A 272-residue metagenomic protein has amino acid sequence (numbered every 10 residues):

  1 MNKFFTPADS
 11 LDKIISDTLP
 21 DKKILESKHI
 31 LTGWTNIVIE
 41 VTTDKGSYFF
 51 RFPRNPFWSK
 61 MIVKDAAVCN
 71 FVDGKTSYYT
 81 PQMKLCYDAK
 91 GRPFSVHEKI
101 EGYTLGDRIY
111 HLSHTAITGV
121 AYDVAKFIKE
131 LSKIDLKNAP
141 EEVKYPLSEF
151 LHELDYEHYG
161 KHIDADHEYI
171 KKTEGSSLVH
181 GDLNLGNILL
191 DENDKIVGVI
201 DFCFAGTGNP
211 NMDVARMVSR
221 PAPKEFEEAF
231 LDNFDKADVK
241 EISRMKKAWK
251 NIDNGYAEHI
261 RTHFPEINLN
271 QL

Functional and structural regions predicted by a protein language model:
T6-K22, A116-I117, A121-Y122, K129-G181 (+2 more regions): An alpha-helical support segment within catalytic cores of ATP-dependent transferases
A8-D12, A66, E227-E228: Short, surface-exposed alpha-helical segments at coil->helix boundaries
L25-E142: ATP-binding pocket architecture of kinase catalytic cores
I37-V41, F50, D166-M212: Active-site acidic catalytic loop and adjacent metal/ATP-binding pocket of ATP-dependent phosphoryl transfer enzymes
F50, E241-R244: Membrane-proximal envelope and lipid/glycan-remodeling enzymes
F57-K60, F150-E153, P223: Acidic-and-aromatic substrate-binding clefts and catalytic sites of carbohydrate-active enzymes
D107-R108, V199, M217: Residues that scaffold the ATP/ADP-binding catalytic core of kinase and kinase-like folds
N211-V239, K250-N268: Active-site activation/catalytic loop segments of kinase-like enzymes and analogous catalytic loops in related
